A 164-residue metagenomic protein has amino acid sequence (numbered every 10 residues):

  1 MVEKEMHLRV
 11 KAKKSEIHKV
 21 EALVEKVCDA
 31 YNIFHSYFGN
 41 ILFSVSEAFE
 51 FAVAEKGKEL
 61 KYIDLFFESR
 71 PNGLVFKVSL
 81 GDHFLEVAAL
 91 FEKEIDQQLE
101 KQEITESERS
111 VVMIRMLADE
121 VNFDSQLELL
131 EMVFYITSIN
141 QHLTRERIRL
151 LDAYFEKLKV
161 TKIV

Functional and structural regions predicted by a protein language model:
M1-H7, F51-V164: Conserved beta-strand-loop-beta-strand hairpin that lines the nucleotide-binding pocket of ATP/GTP-utilizing enzymes
E3-I33: Helix-loop-beta hinge of the Bergerat
S15, S36, E108-V112: Charged, alpha-helix-enriched surfaces in structured cytosolic catalytic cores of large nucleotide-utilizing machines
E16, G39, L127-L129: A generic structural micro-environment signature that highlights single residues at secondary-structure boundaries
A22-F49, L99, E103-I104: Conserved short strand/loop->alpha-helix "switch" segment adjacent to the catalytic nucleotide/phosphoryl-transfer site
